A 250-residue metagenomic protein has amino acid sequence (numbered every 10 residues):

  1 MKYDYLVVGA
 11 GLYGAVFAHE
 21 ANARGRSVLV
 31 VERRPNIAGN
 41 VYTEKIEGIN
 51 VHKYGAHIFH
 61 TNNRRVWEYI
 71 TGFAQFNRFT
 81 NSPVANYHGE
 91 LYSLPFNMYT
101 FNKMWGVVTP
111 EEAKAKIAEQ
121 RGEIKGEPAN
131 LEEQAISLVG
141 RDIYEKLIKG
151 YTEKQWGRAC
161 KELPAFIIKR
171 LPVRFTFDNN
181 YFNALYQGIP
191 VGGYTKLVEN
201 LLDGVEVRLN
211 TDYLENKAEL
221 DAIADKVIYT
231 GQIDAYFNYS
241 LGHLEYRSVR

Functional and structural regions predicted by a protein language model:
M1-Y13, L29: Beta1/beta-strand and adjacent pyrophosphate-binding region of the FAD-binding site in flavoprotein oxidoreductases
V8-A10, V31-R33, T61-N62, G192 (+2 more regions): Short His-Asn-centered micro-motif
H19-E47: Glycine-rich FAD pyrophosphate-binding loop
S27, N50, Q75, E206-R208: Conserved beta-strand segments of alpha/beta enzyme cores
A38-G39, I49-Y54, N210-R250: Central helical "cap/lid" subdomain
K45-K53, D178-F182: Short glycine/proline- and charge-enriched loop/turn segments that cap or connect secondary-structure elements
A56-E90: N-terminal FAD cofactor-binding segment of flavoenzymes
A85-K226, T230, F237: Active-site/ligand-binding neighborhood in enzyme catalytic cores
